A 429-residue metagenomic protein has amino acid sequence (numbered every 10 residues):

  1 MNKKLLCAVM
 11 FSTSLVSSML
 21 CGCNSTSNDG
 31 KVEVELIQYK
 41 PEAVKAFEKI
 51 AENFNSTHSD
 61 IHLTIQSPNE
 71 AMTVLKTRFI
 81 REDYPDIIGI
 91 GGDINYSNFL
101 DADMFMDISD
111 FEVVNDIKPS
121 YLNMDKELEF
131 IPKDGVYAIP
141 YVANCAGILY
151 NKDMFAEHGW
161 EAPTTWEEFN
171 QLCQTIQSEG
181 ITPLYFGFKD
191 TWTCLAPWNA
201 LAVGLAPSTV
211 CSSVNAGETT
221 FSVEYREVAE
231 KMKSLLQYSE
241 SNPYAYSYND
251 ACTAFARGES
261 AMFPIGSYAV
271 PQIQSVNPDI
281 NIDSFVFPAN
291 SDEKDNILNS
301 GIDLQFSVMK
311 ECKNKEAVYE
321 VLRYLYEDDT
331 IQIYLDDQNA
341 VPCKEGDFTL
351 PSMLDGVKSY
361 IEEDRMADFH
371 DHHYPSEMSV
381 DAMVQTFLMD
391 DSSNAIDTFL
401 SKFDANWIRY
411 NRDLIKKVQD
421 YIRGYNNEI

Functional and structural regions predicted by a protein language model:
N53, M104-D107, Y268-Q272, L304-M378: Mature extracytoplasmic/periplasmic domains
N53, T57-Y121, D153, E157-H158 (+2 more regions): Extracytoplasmic "Venus flytrap"/periplasmic binding protein-like
S56-T57, H62, I80, D134 (+5 more regions): Extracytoplasmic/periplasmic substrate-recognition and gating elements
T77-R78, P85-D86, N115-M154, T182-F186 (+2 more regions): A structural signal for short loop-to-beta-strand junctions that line the ligand-binding cleft of periplasmic/secreted
G91-A146, N170, I176, P197-N199 (+2 more regions): Hinge/lid segment of periplasmic solute-binding proteins
K133-Y141, A146, N170-G217, S260: Extracytoplasmic/periplasmic solute-binding protein
A156, Q332, E363-I429: Conserved C-terminal helix/tail region of periplasmic/extracytoplasmic solute-binding proteins
T175, N215-Y244: Glycine-centered hinge/linker elements that transmit conformational signals in sensory and ligand-binding systems
